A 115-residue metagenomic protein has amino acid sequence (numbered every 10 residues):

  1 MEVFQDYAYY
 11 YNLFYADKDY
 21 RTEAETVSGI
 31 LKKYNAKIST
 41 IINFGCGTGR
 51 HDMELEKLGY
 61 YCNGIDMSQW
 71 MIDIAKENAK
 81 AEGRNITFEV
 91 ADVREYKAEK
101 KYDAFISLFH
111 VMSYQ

Functional and structural regions predicted by a protein language model:
M1-K37: Conserved class I S-adenosyl-L-methionine
A36-S39, R84, K100: Structured loop/turn residues at beta-strand edges in well-structured enzyme cores
I41, F105: Receiver (REC) domain switch-region micro-motif
I42, G49-E95: Class I SAM-dependent methyltransferase SAM/SAH-binding core
K97-A104: A short acidic, Gly/Pro-enriched loop at the edge of an enzyme's catalytic core that lines a small-molecule cofactor
L108-H110: Residues lining the SAM
Y114-Q115: A short, conserved alpha-helix within the catalytic core of class I
